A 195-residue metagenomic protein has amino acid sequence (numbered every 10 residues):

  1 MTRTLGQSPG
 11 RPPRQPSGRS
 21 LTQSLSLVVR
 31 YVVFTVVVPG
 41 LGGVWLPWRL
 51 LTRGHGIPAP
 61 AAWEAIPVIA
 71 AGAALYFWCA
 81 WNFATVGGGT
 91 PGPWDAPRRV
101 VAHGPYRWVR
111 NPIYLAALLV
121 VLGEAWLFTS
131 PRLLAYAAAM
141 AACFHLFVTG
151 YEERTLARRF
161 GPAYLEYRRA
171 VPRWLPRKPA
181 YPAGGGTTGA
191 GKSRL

Functional and structural regions predicted by a protein language model:
M1-H103, L115-L195: Membrane-anchoring alpha-helices and their flanking helix-loop junctions
Y106: Solvent-exposed interhelical
N111: Extended, alpha-helix-rich binding/interface surfaces that flank or overlap catalytic cores and mediate recognition
